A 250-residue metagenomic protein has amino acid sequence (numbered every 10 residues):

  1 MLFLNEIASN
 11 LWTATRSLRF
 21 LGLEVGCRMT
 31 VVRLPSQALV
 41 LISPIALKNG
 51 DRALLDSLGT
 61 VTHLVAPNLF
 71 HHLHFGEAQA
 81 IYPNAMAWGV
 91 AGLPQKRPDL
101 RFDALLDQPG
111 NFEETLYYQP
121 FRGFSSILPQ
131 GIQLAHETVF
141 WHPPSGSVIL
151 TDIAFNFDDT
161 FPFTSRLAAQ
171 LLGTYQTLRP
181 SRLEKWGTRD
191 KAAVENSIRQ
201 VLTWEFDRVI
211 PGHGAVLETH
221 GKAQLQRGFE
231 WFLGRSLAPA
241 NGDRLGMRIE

Functional and structural regions predicted by a protein language model:
L2-E6, L41, I132-S236: Metallo-beta-lactamase
L2-G50, H136-H142, S147-T151: Conserved beta-strand hairpin/beta-sheet module of binuclear metal-dependent hydrolase folds, prominently
S17-L21, L39-I45, L64-P67, F124-Q130 (+1 more regions): Short, flexible loop segments at the rims of nucleotide/cofactor-binding pockets, characterized by
L21, N49, F70-H74, P94-R97 (+2 more regions): Active-site environment of divalent metal-dependent phosphoester hydrolases
L23-V25, G50-D56, F157-T164: A short, polar/proline- and glycine-enriched secondary-structure boundary/capping micro-motif
L41-S43, T62-L69, W88-V90, I149-T151 (+1 more regions): Active-site neighborhood of phospho(di)ester-bond hydrolases with catalytic His/Asp-centered motifs
R52-L116: Active-site HxH/HxHxD metal-binding segment of metal-dependent hydrolases
A91-E137, P143, R189, A193-N196 (+1 more regions): Metallo-beta-lactamase
